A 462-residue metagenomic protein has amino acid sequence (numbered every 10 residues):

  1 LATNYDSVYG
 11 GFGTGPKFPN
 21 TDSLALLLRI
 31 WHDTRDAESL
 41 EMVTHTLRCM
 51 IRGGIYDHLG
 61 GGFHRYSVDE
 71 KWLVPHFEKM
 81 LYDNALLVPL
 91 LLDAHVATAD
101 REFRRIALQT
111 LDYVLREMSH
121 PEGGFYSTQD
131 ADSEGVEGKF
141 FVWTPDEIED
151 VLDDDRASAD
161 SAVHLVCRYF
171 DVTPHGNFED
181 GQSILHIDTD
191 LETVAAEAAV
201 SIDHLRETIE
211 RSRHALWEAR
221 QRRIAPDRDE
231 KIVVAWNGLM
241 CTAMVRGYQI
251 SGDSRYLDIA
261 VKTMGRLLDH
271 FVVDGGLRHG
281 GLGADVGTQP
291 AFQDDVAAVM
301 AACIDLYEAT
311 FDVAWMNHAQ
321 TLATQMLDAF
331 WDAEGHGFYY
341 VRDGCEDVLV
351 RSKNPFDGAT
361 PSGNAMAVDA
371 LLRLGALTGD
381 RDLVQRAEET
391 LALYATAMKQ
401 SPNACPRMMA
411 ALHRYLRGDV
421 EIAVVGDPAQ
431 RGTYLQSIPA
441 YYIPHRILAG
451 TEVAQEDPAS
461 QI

Functional and structural regions predicted by a protein language model:
L1-I462: Glycan-recognition and catalytic cores of secretory/periplasmic carbohydrate-active enzymes
